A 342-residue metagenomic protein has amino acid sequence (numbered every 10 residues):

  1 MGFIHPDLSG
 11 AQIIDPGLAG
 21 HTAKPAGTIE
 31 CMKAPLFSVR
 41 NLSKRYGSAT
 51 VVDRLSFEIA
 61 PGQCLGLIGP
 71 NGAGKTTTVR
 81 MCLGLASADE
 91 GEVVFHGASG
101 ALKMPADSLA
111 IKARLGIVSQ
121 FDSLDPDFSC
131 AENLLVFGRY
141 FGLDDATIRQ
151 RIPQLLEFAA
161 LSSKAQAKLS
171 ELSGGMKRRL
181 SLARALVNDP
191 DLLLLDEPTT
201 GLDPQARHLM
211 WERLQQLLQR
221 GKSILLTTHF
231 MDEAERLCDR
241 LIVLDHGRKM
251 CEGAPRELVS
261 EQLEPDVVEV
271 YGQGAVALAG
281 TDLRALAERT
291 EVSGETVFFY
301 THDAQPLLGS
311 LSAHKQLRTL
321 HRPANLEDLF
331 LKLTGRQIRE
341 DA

Functional and structural regions predicted by a protein language model:
L83: Helix-to-loop junction immediately C-terminal to a conserved catalytic motif
G91-K103, I111: Conserved ABC transporter NBD signature motif
L135, R139, A146-K164: Conserved ABC ATPase "signature" region
K168-L172: Conserved ABC ATPase signature
D189: Conserved catalytic motifs of ABC-family nucleotide-binding domains
L193-D196: Catalytic Walker B motif of ABC-type/P-loop ATPase nucleotide-binding domains
W211-H302, L320: ABC transporter nucleotide-binding domain
